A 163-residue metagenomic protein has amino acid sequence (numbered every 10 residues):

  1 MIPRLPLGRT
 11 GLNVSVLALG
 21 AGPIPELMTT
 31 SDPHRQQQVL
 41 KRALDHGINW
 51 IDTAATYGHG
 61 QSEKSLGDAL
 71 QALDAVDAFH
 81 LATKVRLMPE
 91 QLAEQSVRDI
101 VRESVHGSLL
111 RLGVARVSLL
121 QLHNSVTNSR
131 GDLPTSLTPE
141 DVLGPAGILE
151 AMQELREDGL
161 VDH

Functional and structural regions predicted by a protein language model:
M1-H80, E150-E157: N-terminal binding-site loop/beta-alpha segment at the start of enzyme catalytic domains that lines or forms
R9-L27, A82-L92, Q121-P134: N-terminal small/glycine-rich loop or linker at the start of catalytic domains across soluble metabolic enzymes
L27-M28, E94-H163: Glycine/proline-rich, positively charged, aromatic-decorated active-site loop/lid region on the catalytic face
D52-T56, E90-R98: Short gly/ser-rich anion-binding loops that grip negatively charged ligand groups
